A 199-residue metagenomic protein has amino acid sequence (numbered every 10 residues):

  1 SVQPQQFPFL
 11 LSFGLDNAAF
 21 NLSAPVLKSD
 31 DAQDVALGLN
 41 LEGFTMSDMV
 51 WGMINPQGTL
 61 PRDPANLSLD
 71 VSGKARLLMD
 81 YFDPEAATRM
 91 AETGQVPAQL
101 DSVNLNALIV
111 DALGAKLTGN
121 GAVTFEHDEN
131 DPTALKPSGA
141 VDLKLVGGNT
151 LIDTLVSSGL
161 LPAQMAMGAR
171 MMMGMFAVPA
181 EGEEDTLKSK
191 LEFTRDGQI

Functional and structural regions predicted by a protein language model:
S1-I199: Glycine-rich, small/hydroxylated-residue low-complexity segments
